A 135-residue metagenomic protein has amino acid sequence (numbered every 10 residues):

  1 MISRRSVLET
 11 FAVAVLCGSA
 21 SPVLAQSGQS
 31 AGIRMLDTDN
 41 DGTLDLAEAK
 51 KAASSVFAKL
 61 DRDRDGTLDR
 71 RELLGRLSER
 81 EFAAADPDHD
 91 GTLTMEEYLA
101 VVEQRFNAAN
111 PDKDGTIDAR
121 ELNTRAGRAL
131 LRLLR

Functional and structural regions predicted by a protein language model:
R4-L8: N-terminal export leaders
F11-S19: Bacterial N-terminal signal peptides
S21-A25: Sec/Tat signal peptide C-region and signal peptidase I cleavage site
Q26-M35, N40-K59, L74-E81, L99-R105 (+1 more regions): EF-hand Ca2+-binding helix-loop-helix modules
D41, D61-D65, D90, N110-D114: Acidic carboxylate motifs that coordinate Ca2+ or other divalent cations, activating on Asp/Glu
D65-L73: Short, structured interface segments
L77-A84, Y98-R135: EF-hand and EF-hand-like Ca2+-sensor regions
